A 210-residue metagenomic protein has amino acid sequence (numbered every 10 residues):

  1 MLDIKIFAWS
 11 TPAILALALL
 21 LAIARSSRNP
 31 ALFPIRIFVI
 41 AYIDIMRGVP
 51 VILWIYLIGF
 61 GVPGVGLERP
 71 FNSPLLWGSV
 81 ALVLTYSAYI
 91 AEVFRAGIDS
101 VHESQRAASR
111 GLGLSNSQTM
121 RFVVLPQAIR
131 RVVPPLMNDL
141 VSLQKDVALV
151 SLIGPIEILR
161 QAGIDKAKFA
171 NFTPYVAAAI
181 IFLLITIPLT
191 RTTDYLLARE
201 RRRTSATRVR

Functional and structural regions predicted by a protein language model:
M1-R210: Transmembrane alpha-helices and adjacent helix-loop boundaries
